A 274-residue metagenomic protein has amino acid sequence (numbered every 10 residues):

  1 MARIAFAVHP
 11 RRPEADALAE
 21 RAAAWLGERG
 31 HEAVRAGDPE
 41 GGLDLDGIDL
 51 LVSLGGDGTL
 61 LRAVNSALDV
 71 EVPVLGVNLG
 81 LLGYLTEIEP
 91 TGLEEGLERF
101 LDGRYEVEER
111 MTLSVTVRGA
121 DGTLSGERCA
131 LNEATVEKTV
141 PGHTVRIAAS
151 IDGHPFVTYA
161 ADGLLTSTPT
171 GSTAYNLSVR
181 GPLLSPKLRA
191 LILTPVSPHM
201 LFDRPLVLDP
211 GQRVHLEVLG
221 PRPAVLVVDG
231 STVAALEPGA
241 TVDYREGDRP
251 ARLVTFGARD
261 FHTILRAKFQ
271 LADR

Functional and structural regions predicted by a protein language model:
M1-L50, L54, T91-E106, V117-R128: ATP/NTP phosphate-donor binding region
H9, V52, G56, N78 (+2 more regions): A residue-level signal for conserved active-site and pocket-lining positions in enzyme catalytic cores
G58-V64, T173-S178: Short glycine/serine/threonine-rich phosphate/pyrophosphate-binding segments that cradle anionic phosphate groups
E71-P73: Proline-centered loop/turn at the N-terminus of a beta-strand
L82-D162: Catalytic core of DAGKc-family lipid kinases
R128, V136, D152, F202-R274: ATP/nucleoside-binding phosphotransfer catalytic cores, i.e., glycine-rich phosphate-binding loops
A149, G171, L226: Short aromatic-centered micro-motifs
H154, T158-F202: Gly/Ser/Thr-rich active-site loops/lids in small-molecule metabolic enzymes that frequently grip phosphoryl groups
